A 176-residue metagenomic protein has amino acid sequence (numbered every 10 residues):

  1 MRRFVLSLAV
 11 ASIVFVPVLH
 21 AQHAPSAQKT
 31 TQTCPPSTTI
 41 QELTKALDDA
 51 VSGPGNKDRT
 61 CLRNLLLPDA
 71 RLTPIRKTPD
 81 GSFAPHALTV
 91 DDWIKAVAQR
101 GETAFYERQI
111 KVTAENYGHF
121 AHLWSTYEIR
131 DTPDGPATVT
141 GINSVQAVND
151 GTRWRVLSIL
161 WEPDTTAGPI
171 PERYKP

Functional and structural regions predicted by a protein language model:
M1-F4: Positively charged n-region of N-terminal signal peptides that target proteins for export
S7-P17: Bacterial N-terminal signal peptides
Q22, T140-P169: Short beta-strand edge/turn micro-motifs at domain boundaries
Q22-L65, Y174-P176: Short, low-complexity N-terminal intrinsically disordered segments enriched in polar/charged residues
H23, R71-L72, A84-D134: Surface-exposed, charged secondary-structure patches
L47, L62, A70, L123 (+1 more regions): Hydrophobic pocket/interface hotspot
G55-S82: N-terminal, post-signal-peptide region of Sec/Tat-exported proteins
L66, R76, S125-Y127, L160-W161: A mature extracytoplasmic/lumenal domain signature
